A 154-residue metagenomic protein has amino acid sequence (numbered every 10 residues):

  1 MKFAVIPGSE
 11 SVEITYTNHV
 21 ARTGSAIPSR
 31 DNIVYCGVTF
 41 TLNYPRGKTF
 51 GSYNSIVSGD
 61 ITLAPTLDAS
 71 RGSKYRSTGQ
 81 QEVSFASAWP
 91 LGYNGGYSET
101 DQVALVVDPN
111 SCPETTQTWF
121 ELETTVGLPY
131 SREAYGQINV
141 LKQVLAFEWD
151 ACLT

Functional and structural regions predicted by a protein language model:
M1-T154: Mature extracytoplasmic or otherwise solvent-exposed domains
